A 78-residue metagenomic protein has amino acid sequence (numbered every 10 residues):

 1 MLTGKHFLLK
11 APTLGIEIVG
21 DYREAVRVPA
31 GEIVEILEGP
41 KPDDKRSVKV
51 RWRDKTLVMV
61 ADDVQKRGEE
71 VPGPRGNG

Functional and structural regions predicted by a protein language model:
M1-P42: Beta-loop motif signature
E32-A61: SH3/SH3-like beta-barrel superfamily modules
R51-G78: Boundary regions of SH3-family modules and the immediately adjacent low-complexity/disordered segments in eukaryotic
